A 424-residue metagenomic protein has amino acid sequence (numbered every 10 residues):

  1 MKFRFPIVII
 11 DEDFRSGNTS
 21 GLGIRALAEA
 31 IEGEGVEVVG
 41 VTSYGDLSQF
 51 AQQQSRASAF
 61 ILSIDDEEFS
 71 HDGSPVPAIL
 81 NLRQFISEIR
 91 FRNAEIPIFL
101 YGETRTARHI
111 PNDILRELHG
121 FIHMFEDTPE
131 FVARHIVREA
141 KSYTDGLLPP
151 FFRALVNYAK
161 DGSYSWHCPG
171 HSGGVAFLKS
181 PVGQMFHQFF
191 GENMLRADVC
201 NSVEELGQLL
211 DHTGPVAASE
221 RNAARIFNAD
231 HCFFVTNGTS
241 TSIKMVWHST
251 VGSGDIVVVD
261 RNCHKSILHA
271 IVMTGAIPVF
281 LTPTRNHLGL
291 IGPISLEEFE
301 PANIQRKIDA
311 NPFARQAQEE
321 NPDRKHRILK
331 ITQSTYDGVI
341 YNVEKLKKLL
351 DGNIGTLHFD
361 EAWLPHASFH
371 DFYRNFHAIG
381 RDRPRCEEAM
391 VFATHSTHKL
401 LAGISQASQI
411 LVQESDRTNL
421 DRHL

Functional and structural regions predicted by a protein language model:
K2-I31, V38-S43, F60, F99 (+1 more regions): Conserved acidic segment of CheY-like receiver
D13-R15, L100-A107, A362-D371: Short beta-alpha junction loops
N18-R25, Y44-S48, R56-N93, E103-H109: Conserved phosphotransfer microenvironments
G40-T42, A78, G102-A107, P111-R138: Output/docking surface of receiver
V41-Y44, F50-Q53, P111, N222-R225 (+2 more regions): Conserved PLP-enzyme active-site core in the AAT-like
R56-A59, R116-E126, E130, D230 (+4 more regions): Conserved acidic residues
E126-T213: N-terminal "arm"/small-domain region of PLP-dependent enzymes with the aminotransferase-like
E192-T241: Conserved N-terminal alpha-helix of the aminotransferase class I/II PLP-enzyme fold
